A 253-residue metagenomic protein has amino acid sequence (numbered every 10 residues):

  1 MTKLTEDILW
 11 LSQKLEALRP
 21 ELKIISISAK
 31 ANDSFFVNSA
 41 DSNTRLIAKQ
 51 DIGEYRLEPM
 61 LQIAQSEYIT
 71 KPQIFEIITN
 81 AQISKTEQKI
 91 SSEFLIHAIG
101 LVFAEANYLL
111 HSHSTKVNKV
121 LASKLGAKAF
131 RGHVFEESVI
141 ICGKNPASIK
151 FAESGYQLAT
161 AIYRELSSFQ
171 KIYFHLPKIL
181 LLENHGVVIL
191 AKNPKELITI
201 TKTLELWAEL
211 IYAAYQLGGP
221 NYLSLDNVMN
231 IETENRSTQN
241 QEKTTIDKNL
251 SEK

Functional and structural regions predicted by a protein language model:
M1-K253: Glycine-rich flexible loops
